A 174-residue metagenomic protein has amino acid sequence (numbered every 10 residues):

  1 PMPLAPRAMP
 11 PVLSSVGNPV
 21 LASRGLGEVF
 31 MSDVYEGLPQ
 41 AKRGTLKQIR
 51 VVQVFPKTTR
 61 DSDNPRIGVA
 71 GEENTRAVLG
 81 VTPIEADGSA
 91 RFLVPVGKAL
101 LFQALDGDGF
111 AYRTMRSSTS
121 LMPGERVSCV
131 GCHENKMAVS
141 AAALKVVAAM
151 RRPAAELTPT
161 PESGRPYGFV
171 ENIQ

Functional and structural regions predicted by a protein language model:
M2-N172: Extended surface/linker regions that mediate inter-domain or inter-protein docking in multi-component redox
